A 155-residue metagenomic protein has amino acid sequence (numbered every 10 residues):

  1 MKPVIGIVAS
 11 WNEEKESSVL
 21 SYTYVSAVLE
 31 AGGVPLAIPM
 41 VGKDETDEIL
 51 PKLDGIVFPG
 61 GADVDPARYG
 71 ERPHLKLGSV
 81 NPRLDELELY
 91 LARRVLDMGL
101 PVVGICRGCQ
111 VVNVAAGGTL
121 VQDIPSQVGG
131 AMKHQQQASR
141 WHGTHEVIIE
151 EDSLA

Functional and structural regions predicted by a protein language model:
M1-I105, V114, V121, P125-L154: N-terminal beta1-alpha1 cap of cysteine-dependent amidohydrolase-like domains
C109-V111: Hydrophobic, aromatic-enriched interface-forming segments
